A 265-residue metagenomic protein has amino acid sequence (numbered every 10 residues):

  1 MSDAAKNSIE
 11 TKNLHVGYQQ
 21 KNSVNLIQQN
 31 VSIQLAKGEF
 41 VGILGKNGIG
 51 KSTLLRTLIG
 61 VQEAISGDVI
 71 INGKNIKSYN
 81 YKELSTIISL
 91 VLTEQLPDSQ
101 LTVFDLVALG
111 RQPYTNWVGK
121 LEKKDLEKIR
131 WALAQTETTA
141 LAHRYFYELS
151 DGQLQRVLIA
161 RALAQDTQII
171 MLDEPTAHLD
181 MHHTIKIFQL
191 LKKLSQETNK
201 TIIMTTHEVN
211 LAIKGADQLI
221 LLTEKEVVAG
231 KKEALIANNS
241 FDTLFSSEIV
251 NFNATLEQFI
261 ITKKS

Functional and structural regions predicted by a protein language model:
I9, L26-N30: Conserved structural motif at the start of ABC-family nucleotide-binding domains
L44-K46: The feature captures the beta-strand-to-loop junction immediately N-terminal to the Walker
I59: Helix-to-loop junction immediately C-terminal to a conserved catalytic motif
G67-N75, L84: Conserved ABC transporter NBD signature motif
Y145-L149, Q153: Conserved ABC ATPase signature
I170-D173: Catalytic Walker B motif of ABC-type/P-loop ATPase nucleotide-binding domains
F245-S265: ABC ATPase nucleotide-binding domains
